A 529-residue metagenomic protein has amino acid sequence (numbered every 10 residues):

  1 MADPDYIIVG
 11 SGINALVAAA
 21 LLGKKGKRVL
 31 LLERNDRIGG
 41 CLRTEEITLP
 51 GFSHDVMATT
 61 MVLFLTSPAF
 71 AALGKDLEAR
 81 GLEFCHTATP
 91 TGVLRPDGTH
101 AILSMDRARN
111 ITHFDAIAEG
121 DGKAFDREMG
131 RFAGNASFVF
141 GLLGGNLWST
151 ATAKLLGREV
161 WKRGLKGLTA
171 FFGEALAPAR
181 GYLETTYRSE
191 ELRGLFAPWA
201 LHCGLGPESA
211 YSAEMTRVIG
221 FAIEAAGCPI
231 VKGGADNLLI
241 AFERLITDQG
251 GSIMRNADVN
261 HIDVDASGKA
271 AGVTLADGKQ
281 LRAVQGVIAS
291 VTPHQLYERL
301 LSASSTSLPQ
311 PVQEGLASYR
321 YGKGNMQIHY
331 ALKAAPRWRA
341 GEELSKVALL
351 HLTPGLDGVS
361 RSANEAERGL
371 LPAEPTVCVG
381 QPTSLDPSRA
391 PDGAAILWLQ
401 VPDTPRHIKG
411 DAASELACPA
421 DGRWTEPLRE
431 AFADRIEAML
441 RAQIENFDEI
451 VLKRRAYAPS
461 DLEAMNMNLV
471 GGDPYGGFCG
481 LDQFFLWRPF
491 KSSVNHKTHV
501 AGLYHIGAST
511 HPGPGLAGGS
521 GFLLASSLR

Functional and structural regions predicted by a protein language model:
A2-G144, F478, D482: N-terminal glycine-rich phosphate/pyrophosphate-binding loop and immediately adjacent elements
A58, A508-R529: A conserved FAD-binding loop/helix module that cradles the flavin
A69, I288, Y330, L399 (+5 more regions): Hydrophobic, well-ordered secondary-structure elements that form the walls of internal hydrophobic environments
R95-G98, P207-Y211, V264-A271, G393: A short, glycine/Asx- and small/polar-enriched loop/turn that sits immediately N-terminal to a beta-strand
A133-Q249, N256, N466-Q483: Active-site/ligand-binding neighborhood in enzyme catalytic cores
S189, R193-G204, P372-G380, A442-H511: A glycine-rich dinucleotide-binding beta-alpha-beta segment and adjacent secondary-structure elements that constitute
N260-P391: Mid-domain catalytic core of redox enzymes that form a hydrophobic substrate pocket/lid adjacent to a catalytic redox
A334-Y457, L462: C-terminal segments that line or cap access tunnels to active or ligand-binding sites in enzymes and enzyme-associated
